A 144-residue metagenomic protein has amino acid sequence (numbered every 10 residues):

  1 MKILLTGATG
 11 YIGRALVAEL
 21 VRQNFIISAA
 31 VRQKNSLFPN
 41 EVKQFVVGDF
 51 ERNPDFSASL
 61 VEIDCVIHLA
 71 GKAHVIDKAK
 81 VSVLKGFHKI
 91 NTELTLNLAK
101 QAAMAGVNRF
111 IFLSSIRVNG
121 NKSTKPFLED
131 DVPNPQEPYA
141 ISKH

Functional and structural regions predicted by a protein language model:
K2, I26-I27, N108-R109: Residues at the starts of beta-strands that form the adenosine-phosphate
I3-Q23: N-terminal Rossmann NAD(P)H-binding glycine-rich loop of SDR-like oxidoreductase domains
T6, A30, V66-K72, F110-S115: SDR active-site strand-loop-helix element
A30-N35, D49-F50: N-terminal Rossmann-fold cofactor-binding loop
K34, H74, R117: Short, glycine/serine-rich, charged loops/turns that create anion-binding and catalytic segments at active sites
P39, K43, V47-E93, Q101-M104 (+1 more regions): NAD(P)H-binding glycine-rich loop region in Rossmannoid oxidoreductase-like domains and their noncatalytic homologs
L96-Y139: Conserved Rossmann-fold NAD(P)-dependent oxidoreductase catalytic core, especially the SDR/UDP-sugar
S142: Active-site helix of classical SDR
